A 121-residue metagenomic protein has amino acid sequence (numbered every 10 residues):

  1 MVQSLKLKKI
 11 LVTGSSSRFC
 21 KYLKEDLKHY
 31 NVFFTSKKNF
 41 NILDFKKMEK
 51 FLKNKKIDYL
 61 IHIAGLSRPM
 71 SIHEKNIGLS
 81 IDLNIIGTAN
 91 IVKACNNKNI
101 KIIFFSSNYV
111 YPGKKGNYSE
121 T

Functional and structural regions predicted by a protein language model:
V2-H29: N-terminal Rossmann NAD(P)H-binding glycine-rich loop of SDR-like oxidoreductase domains
T13, D58-I63, F104-F105: Rossmann-fold scaffold of SDR-type NAD(P)-dependent oxidoreductases
C20, I42, M70-S71, P112-G113: Glycine/Thr-rich phosphate-binding loops of Rossmann-like dinucleotide-binding domains
K21, E25-H29, K53, A89 (+1 more regions): Short, well-ordered alpha-helices that flank and scaffold nucleotide-derived cofactor binding pockets
N31-F51: Adenosine-cofactor binding site in Rossmann-like domains, unifying the SAM/SAH pocket of S-adenosylmethionine-dependent
F45-L83: NAD(P)H-binding glycine-rich loop region in Rossmannoid oxidoreductase-like domains and their noncatalytic homologs
I81-T88, I103: Short alpha-helix in the Rossmann-fold core of NAD(P)-dependent oxidoreductases
N90-T121: Conserved Rossmann-fold NAD(P)-dependent oxidoreductase catalytic core, especially the SDR/UDP-sugar
